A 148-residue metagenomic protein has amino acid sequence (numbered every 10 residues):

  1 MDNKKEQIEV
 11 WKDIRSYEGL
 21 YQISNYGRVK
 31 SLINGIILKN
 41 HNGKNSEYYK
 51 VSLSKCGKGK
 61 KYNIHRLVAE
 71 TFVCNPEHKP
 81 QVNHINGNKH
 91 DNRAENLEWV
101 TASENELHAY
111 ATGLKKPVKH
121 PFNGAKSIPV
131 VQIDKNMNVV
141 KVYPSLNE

Functional and structural regions predicted by a protein language model:
D2-V82, N86-E148: Conserved recognition-core residues within compact binding domains
